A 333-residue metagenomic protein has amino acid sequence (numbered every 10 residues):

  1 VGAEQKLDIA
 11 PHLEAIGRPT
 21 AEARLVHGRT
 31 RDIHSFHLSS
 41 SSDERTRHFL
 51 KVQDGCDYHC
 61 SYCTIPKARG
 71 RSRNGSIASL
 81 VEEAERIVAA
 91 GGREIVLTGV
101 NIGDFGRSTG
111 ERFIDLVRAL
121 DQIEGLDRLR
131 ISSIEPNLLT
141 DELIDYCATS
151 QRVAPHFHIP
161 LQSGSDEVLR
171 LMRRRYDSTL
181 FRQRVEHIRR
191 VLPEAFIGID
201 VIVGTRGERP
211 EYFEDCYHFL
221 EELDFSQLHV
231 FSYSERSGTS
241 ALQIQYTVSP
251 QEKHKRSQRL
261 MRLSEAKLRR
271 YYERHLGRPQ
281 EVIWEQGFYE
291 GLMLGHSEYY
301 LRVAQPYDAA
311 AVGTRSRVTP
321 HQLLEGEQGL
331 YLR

Functional and structural regions predicted by a protein language model:
V1-D104, E142, F157, T179-R190 (+4 more regions): Proteins enriched for Cys/Gly/acidic motifs involved in redox and nucleic-acid/cofactor modification
L7, Y58, G103, N137 (+3 more regions): Glycine-centered loop/turn positions within well-structured domains that cap or flank conserved ligand/cofactor-binding
I9, L97, I131, I159 (+5 more regions): Residue-level signal for inorganic ion chemistry
G17-P19, F113, C147-T149, C216 (+1 more regions): Short, hinge-like loop/turn segments at secondary-structure boundaries
S42-T46, C56-D57, V153, S163 (+5 more regions): Short flexible coil/turn linkers enriched for glycine and charged/polar residues that connect secondary-structure
A89-F213, E221: Conserved SAM/AdoMet-binding glycine-rich loop
F105-G125, M172-R175, E235-A266: Radical SAM enzyme [4Fe-4S]-AdoMet core and its adjacent flexible, acidic and glycine-rich loops/tails across
Q243-R333: Terminal RNA-binding accessory module
